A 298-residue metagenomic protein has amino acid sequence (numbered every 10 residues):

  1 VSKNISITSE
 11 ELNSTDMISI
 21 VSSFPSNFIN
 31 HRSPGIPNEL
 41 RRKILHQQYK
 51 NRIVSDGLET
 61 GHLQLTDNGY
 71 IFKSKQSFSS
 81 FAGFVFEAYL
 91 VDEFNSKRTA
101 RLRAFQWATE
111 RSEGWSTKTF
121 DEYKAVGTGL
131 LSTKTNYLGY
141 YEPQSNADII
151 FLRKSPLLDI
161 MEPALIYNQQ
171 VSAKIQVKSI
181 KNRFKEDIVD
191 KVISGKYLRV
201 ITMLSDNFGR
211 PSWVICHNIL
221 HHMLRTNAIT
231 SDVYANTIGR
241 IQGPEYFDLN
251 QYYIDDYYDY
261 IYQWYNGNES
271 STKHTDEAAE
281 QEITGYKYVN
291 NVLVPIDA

Functional and structural regions predicted by a protein language model:
V1-S19, N27, S231-A298: Non-catalytic C-terminal interaction segments of nucleic acid-processing enzymes
V1-T66, A298: Nuclease-adjacent, charged terminal/linker segments that flank catalytic cores
L40-R41, I188, I261: Generic structural signal of hydrophobic/aromatic residues within well-ordered alpha-helices of folded domains
V54, T99, I193-S194: Generic surface-pattern signal
H62-T66, F72-D190: Catalytic centers of nucleases
F84, Y141-E142, Y167-F247: Catalytic cores of nucleic-acid endonucleases
